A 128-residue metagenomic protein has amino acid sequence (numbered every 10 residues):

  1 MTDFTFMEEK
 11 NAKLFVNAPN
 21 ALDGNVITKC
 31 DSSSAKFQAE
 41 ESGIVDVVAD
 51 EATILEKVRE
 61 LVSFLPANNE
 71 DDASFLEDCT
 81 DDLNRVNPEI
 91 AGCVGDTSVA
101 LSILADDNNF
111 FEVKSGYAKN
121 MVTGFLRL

Functional and structural regions predicted by a protein language model:
M1-E70: Conserved catalytic cores of soluble enzyme domains, especially glycine-rich substrate-binding beta-alpha loops
A52-L128: Intrinsically disordered, low-complexity segments enriched in small/flexible residues
